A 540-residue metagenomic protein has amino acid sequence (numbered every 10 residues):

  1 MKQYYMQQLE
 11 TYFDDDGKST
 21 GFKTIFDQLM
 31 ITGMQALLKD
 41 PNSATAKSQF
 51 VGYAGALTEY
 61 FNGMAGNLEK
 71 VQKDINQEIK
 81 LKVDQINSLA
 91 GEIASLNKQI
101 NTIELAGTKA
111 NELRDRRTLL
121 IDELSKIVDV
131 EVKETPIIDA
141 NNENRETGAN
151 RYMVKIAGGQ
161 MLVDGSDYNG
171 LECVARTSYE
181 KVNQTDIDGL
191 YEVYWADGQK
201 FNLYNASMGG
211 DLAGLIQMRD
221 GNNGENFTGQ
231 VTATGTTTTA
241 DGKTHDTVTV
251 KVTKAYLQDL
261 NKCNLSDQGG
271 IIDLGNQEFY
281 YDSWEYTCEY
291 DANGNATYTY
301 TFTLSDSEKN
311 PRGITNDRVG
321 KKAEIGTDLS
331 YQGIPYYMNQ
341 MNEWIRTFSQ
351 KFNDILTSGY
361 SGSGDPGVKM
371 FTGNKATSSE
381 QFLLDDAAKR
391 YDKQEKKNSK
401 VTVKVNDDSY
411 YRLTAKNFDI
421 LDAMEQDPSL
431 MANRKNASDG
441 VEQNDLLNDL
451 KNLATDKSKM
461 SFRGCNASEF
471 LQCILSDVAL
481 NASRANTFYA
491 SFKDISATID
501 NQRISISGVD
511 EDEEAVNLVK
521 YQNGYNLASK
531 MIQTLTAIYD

Functional and structural regions predicted by a protein language model:
M1-D540: Structural signature of extracellular appendage/secretion-system components
